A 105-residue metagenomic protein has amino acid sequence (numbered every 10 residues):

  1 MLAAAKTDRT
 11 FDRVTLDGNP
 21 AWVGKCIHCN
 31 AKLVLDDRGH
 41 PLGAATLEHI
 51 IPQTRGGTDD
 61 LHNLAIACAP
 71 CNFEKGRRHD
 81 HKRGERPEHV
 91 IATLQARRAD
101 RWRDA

Functional and structural regions predicted by a protein language model:
M1-A31: Short, charged surface segments at domain edges that flank catalytic/cofactor-binding sites
M1-R13, P87-A105: Short, intrinsically disordered terminal segments enriched in charged and Pro/Gly residues
V23-K25, E48-H49, A67: A general secondary-structure boundary signal
A31-V34, E74: Short, charged/polar surface micro-motifs in flexible loops or helix N-caps
L33-L64: Histidine-centered nuclease catalytic patch
P41-H49, K82-A92: Short cysteine/histidine-rich metal-coordination sites, predominantly Zn2+-binding motifs
R55-A69, L94-A105: Short Fe-S-cluster ligation motifs
L64-R86: Short Cys/His-centered divalent metal-binding micro-motifs
